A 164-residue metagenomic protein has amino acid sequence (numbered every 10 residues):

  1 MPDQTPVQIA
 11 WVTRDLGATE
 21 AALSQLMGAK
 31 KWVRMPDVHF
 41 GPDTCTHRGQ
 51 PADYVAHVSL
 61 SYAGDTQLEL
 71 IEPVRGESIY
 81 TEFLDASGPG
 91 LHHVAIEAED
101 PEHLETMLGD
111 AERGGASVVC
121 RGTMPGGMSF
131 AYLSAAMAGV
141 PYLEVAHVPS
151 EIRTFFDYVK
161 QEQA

Functional and structural regions predicted by a protein language model:
M1, W32-L60, V74-H92, A116-A131: Vicinal oxygen chelate
M1-T46: Long, hydrophobic N-terminal alpha-helical segment
P2, W11, E69, E105-A164: Vicinal oxygen chelate
V7-R14, S59-G64, F83-E102: Vicinal oxygen chelate
A18-A21, E102-M107: Short, conserved charged micro-motifs
A22-Q25, L60, D110: Alpha-helical scaffold elements within enzyme catalytic domains, especially in hydrolases
G64-G76: Ordered, amphipathic secondary-structure segments that act as subunit-interaction surfaces in large macromolecular
